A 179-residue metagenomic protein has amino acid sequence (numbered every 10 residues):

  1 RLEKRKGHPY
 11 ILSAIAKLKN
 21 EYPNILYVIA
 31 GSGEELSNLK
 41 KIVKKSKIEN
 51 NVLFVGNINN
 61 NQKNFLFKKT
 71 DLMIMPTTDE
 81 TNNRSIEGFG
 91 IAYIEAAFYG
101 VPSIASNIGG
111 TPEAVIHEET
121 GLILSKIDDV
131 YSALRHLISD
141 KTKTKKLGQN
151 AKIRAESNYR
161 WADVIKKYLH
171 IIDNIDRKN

Functional and structural regions predicted by a protein language model:
R1-K17, E34-K40, K167: A conserved mid-protein helix/loop that constitutes part of the nucleotide-sugar donor-binding site
S37, N59-T70, F98, I116: Short acidic alpha-helix that forms the nucleotide-activated donor recognition element in Leloir-type transferases
K40-N61, L72: Nucleotide-activated donor-binding/catalytic signature segment of Leloir-type glycosyltransferases, i.e., the conserved
K68-I86, V101: Acidic donor-binding loop of glycosyltransferase active sites
S85-Y93, T111: Short glycine/serine-rich donor-binding loops of glycosyltransferases
Y93, F98, P102-A105, V115: Short hydrophobic beta-strand element within catalytic cores of glycosyltransferases and related nucleotide-activated
H117-D128, H136-T142: Conserved acidic donor-binding segment of nucleotide-sugar-dependent glycosyltransferases
H136, K143-N158, K167-H170: A short, well-ordered alpha-helix in the C-terminal region of glycosyltransferases
